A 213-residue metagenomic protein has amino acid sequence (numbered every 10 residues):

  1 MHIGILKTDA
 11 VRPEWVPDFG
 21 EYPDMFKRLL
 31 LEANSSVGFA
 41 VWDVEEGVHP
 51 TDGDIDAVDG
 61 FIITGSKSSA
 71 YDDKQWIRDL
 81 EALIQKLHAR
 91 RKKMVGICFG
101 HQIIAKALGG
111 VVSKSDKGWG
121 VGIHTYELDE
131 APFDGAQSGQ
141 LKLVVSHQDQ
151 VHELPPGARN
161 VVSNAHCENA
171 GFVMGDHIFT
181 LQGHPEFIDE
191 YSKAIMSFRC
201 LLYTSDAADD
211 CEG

Functional and structural regions predicted by a protein language model:
M1-Q75, D79-A82, K86-R90, S205: N-terminal beta1-alpha1 cap of cysteine-dependent amidohydrolase-like domains
R12, V48, A70, I103 (+3 more regions): Flexible, glycine-rich phosphate/dinucleotide-binding loops and adjacent beta-alpha linkers at cofactor/substrate
W15-V16, T51, D72-K74, A105-A107 (+2 more regions): Short glycine-/acidic-enriched loop or helix-start segments at secondary-structure transitions that form or flank
D18-E21, I55-D56, Q75-R78, G109-V112 (+3 more regions): Short, glycine/charged-enriched secondary-structure capping and boundary segments
T64-P132: Cysteine-nucleophile active-site neighborhood
L108-E190: Pocket-forming structural segment of enzyme catalytic cores
F187-S205: Acyltransferase
Y203-G213: Single conserved hydrophobic/aromatic residue that forms the stacking wall/gate of nucleotide- or nucleobase-binding
